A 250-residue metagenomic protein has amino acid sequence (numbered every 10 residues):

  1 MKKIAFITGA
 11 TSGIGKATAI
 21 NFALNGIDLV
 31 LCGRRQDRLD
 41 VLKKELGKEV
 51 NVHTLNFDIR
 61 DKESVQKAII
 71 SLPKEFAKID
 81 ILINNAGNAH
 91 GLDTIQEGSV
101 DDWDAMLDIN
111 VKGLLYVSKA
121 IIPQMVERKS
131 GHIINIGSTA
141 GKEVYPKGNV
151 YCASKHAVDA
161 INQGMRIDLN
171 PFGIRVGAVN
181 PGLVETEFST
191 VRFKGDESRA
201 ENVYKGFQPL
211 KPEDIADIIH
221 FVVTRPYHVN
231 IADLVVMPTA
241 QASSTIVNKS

Functional and structural regions predicted by a protein language model:
T11-S12: Conserved glycine-rich cofactor-binding loop
I27-V41: Conserved glycine-rich Rossmann-like NAD(P)H-binding loop of the short-chain dehydrogenase/reductase
N56-A68, V100: The beta1-alpha1 cofactor-binding region of Rossmann-like NAD(H)/NADP(H)-dependent oxidoreductases
D93-I95, D102-A105: Substrate-binding pocket helix/loop in short-chain dehydrogenase/reductase
S118, S154: Active-site helix of classical SDR
S138: Residue(s) in the substrate-gating loop at a strand-loop-helix junction that position the organic substrate next
A178-V179, S198-S244: C-terminal helical subdomain
